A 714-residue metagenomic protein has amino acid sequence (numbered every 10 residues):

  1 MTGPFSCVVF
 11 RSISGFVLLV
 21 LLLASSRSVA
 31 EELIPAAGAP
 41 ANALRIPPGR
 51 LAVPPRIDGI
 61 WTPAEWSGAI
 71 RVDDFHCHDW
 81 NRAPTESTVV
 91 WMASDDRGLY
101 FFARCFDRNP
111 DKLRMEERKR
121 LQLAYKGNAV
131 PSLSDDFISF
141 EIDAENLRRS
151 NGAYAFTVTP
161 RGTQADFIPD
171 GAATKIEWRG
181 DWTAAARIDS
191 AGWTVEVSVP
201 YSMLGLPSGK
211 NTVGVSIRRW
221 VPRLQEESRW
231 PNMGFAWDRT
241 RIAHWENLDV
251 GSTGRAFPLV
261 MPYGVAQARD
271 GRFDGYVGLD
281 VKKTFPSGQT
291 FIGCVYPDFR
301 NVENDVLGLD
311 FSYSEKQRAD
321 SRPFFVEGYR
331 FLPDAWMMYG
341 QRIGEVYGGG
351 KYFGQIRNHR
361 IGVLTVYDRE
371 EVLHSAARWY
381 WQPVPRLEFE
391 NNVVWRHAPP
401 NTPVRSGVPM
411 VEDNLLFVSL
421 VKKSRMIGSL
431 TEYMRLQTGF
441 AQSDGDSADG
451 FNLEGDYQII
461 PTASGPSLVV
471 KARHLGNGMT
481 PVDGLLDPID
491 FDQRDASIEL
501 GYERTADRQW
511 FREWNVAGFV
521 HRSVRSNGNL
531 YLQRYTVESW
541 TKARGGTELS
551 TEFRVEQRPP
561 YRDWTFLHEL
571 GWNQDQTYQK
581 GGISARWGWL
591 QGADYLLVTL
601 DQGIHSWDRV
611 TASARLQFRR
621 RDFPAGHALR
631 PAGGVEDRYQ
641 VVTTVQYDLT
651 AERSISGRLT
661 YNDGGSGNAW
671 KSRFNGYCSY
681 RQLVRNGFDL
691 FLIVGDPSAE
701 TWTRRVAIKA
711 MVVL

Functional and structural regions predicted by a protein language model:
R11-A24: Bacterial N-terminal signal peptides
S26-V29: Sec/Tat signal peptide C-region and signal peptidase I cleavage site
E31-Q382, N391: Structural preference for beta-rich elements and adjacent junctions enriched in aromatics
A172-A173, W230-F235, G308-S314, G407-L415 (+5 more regions): Flexible, surface-exposed loop regions and adjacent strand-edge segments of Gram-negative outer-membrane beta-barrel
T253-G288, H374-S443, A506, W514-A517 (+4 more regions): Surface-exposed extracellular loop regions of Gram-negative outer-membrane beta-barrel proteins
E345, F353, T431-L714: Exposed, low-structure sequence patches enriched in small/polar residues
